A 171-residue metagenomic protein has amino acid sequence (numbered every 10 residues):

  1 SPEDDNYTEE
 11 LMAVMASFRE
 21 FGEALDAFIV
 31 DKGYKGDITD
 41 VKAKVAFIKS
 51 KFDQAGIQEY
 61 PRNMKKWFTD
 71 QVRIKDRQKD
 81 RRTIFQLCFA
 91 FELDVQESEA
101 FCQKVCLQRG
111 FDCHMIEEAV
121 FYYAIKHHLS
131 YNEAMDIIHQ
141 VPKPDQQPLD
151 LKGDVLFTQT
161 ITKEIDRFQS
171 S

Functional and structural regions predicted by a protein language model:
S1-K51, A134-D154: A short, Lys/Arg-rich alpha-helix, primarily the initiator
E23, A46, R81-F85, E118: A generic alpha-helix surface/boundary motif
D26, F85-F89, F121: Amphipathic alpha-helical segments within well-ordered protein domains
I29, Y34-K35, K75-T83, F111-I116: Short acidic alpha-helix initiation/capping motifs at coil-to-helix transition points, especially at protein N-termini
D53-K79, T83, K104-C106: Recognition helix of helix-turn-helix/homeodomain-like DNA-binding domains that insert into the DNA major groove
D80-E97: DNA major-groove recognition helix of helix-turn-helix/homeodomain DNA-binding modules
V95-G153, F157: Short amphipathic recognition helices of helix-turn-helix/homeodomain-type DNA-binding modules
Q159-S171: Long, charge-rich C-terminal accessory regions
